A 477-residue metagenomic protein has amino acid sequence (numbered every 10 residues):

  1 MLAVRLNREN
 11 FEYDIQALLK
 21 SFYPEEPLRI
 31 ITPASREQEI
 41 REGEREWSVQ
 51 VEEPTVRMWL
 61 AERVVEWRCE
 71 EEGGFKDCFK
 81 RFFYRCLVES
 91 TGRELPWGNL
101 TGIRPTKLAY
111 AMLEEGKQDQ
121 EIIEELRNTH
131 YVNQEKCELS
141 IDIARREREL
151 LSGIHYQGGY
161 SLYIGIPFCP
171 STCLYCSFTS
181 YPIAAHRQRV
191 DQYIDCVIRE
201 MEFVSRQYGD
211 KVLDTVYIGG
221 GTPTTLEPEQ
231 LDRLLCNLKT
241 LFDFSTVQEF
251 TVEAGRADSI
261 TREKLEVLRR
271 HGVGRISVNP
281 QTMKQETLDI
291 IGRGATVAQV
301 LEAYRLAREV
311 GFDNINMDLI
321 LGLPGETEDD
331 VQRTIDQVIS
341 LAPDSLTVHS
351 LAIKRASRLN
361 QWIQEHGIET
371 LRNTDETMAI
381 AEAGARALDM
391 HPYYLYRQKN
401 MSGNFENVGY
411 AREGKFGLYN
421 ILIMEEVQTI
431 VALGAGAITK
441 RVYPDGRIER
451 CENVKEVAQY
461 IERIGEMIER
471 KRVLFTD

Functional and structural regions predicted by a protein language model:
M1-E115, V197, E413-D477: Radical SAM enzyme core and accessory elements
L87-E94, E114-L162: N-terminal [4Fe-4S]-dependent radical SAM core
R104-L108, M112, E121-E125, E286: A general alpha-helix detector
D142-I143, Y175, V252: Key residue(s) within conserved catalytic/signature motifs
Q157-Q192: Canonical Radical SAM [4Fe-4S] cluster-binding loop centered on the CxxxCxxC motif and its immediate flanking residues
S180-I380: Conserved non-cysteine loop/helix-boundary elements of the Radical SAM core domain that shape
E286, I290-I291, L321-E328, D344-E369 (+2 more regions): Flexible glycine/acidic-rich beta-alpha junction loops that bind and position SAM and/or redox cofactors in anaerobic
T374-L395: TRNA-binding/sensing appendages of the translation machinery
